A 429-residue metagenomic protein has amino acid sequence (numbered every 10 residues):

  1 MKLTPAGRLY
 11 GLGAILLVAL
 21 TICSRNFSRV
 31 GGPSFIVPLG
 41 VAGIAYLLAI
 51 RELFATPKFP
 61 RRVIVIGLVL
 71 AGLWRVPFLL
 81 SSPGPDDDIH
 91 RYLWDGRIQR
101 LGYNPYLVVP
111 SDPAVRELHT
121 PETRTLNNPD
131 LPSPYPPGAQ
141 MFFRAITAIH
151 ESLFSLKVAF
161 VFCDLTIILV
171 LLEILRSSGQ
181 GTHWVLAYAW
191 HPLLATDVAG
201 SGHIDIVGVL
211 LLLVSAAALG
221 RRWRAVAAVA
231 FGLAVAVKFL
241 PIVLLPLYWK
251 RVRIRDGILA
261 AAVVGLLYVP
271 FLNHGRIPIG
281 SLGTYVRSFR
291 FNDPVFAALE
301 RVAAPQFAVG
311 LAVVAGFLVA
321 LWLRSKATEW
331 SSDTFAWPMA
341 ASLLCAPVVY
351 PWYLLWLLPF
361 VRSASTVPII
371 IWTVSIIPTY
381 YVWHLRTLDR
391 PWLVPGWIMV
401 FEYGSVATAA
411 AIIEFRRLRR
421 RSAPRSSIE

Functional and structural regions predicted by a protein language model:
M1-P77, R176, A327, S331-D333 (+1 more regions): Start-transfer (signal-anchor) and selected internal transmembrane alpha helices of multi-pass inner/ER membrane
I44-F54, A145, S152-S178, V209 (+1 more regions): Transmembrane-helix motifs of polytopic, lipid-linked glycan transferases
F59-A159: Intramembrane catalytic core of multi-pass membrane enzymes that act on lipidic substrates
R61-I66, L171-P192: Transmembrane-helix signature of polytopic, membrane-embedded enzymes that assemble or transfer cell-envelope glycans
A71, V161-F162, G181-L219, F231-V235 (+1 more regions): Membrane-embedded helix bundles of polyisoprenyl
I168, V264-Y268, I277, T284-P351 (+1 more regions): Aromatic/glycine/proline-enriched transmembrane-helix motif characteristic of membrane-embedded glycan-assembly enzymes
I168-E173, V207-W223, A320, M339: Specific aromatic-rich, kink-prone transmembrane helix
F289, S365-E429: Aromatic-enriched
